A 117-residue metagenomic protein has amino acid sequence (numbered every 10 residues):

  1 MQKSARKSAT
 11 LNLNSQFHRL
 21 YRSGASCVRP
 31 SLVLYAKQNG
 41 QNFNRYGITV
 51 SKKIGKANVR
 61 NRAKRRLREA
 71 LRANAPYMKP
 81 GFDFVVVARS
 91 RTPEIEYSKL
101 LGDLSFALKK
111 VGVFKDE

Functional and structural regions predicted by a protein language model:
M1-E117: Positively charged, solvent-exposed patches that mediate nucleic-acid binding
